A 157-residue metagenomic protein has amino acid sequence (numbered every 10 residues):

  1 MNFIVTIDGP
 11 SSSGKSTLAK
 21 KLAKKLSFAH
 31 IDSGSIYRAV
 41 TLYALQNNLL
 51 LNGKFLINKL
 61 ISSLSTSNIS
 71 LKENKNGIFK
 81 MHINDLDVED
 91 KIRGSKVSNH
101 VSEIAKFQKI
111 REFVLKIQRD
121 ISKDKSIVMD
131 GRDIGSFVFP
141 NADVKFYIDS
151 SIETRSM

Functional and structural regions predicted by a protein language model:
V5-I7: Hydrophobic anchor at the beta1->P-loop junction of P-loop NTPases
S12-S13: ATP-binding Walker
S16: Walker A/P-loop
A23-D32, Q46-L51: Post-Walker A helix-loop "phosphate-sensing" segment adjacent to the P-loop in P-loop NTPases
I36-S126, V138, E153, M157: ATP-dependent small-molecule kinase phosphotransfer cores that center on conserved nucleotide phosphate-binding segments
I127, D143-Y147: Short, well-ordered beta-strand core segments
M129-D133: Switch II (G3) loop of P-loop NTPases
